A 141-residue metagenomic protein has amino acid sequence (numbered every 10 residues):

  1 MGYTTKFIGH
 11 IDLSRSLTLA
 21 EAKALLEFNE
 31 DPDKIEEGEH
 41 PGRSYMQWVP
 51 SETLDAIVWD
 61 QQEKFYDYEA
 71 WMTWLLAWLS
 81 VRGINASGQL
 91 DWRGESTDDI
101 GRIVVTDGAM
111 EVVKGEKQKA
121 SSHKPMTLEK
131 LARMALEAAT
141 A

Functional and structural regions predicted by a protein language model:
M1-N29, T140-A141: Short, extreme N-terminal segment that most often corresponds to the first beta-strand
E27, D31-A141: Charged interaction segments
